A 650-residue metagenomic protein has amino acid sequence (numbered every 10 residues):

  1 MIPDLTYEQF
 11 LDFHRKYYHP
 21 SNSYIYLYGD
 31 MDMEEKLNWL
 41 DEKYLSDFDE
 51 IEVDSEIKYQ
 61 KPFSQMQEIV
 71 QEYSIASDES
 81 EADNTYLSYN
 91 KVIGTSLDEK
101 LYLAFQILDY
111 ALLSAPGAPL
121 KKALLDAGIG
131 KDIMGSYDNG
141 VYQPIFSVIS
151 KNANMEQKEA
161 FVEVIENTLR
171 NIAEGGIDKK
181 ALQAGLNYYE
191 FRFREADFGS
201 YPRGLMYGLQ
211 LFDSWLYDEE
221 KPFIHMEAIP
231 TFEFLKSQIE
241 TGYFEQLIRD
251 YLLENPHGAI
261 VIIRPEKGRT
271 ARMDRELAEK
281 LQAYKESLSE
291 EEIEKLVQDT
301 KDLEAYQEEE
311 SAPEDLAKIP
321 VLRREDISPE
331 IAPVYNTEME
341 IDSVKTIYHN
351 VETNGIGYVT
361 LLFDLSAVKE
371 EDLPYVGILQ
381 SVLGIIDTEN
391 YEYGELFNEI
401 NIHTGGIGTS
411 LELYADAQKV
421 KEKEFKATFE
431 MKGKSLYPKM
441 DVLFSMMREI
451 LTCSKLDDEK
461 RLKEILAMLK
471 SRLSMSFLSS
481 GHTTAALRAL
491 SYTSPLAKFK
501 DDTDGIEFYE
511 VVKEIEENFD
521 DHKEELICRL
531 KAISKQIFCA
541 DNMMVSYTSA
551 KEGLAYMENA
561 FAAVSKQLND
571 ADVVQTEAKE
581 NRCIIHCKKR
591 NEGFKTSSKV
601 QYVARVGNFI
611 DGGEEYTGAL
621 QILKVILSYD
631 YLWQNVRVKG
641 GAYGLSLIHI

Functional and structural regions predicted by a protein language model:
M1, N22-Y28, N84-G94, K121-S237 (+6 more regions): M16 family metallopeptidases and their MPP-like homologs
M1-Y7, H14-P20, Y28, M33-L40 (+2 more regions): Hydrophobic, small-residue-rich alpha-helical packing segments that form membrane-like cores
F10-K43, G505, I527-F561: Non-catalytic, conformational "gating/processing" segments within enzyme and secreted inhibitor domains
L11-R15, S74-S77, M134-D138, F232-L235 (+9 more regions): Generic recognition of flexible, low-complexity loop/linker segments
M33-I51, G175, L252-H257, P265-D302 (+1 more regions): Extended, regular secondary-structure scaffolds
W39-K43, F161-E166, M447, E558-V564: Short amphipathic alpha-helices in soluble, non-transmembrane regions that often serve as interface/regulatory elements
V53-G117, P202-K221, H225, S287-G384 (+4 more regions): His/Glu-based metal-binding/catalytic segments typifying zinc-dependent metallopeptidases
